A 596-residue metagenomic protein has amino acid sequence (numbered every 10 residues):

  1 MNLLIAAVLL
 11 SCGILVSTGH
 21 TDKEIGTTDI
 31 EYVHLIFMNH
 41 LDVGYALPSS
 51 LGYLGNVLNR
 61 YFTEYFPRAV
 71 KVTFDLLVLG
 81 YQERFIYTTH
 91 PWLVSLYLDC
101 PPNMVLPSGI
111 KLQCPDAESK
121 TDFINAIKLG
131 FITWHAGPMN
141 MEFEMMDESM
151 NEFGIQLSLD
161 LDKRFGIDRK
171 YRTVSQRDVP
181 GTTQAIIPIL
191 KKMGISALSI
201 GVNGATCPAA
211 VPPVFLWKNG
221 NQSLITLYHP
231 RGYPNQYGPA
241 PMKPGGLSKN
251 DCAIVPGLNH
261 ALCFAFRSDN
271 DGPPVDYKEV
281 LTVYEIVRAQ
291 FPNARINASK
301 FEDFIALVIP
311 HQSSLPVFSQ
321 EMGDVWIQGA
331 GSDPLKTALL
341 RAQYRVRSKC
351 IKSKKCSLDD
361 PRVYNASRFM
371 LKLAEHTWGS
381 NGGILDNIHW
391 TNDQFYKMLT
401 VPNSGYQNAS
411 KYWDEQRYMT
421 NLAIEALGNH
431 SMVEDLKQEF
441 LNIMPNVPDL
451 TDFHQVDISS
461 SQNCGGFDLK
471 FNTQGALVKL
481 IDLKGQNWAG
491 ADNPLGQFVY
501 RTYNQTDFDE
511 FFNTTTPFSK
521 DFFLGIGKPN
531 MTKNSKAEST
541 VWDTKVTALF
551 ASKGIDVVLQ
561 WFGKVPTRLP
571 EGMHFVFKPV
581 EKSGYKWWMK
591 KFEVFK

Functional and structural regions predicted by a protein language model:
N2, T183, G428-H430: Generic structural signal for alpha-helix starts
N2-T18: Cleavable N-terminal signal peptides of Sec/SRP-targeted secreted and luminal proteins
G13, P292, K354, G428-N429 (+1 more regions): Short, flexible coil/linker elements and helix-boundary hinge sites characteristic of intrinsically disordered
G19-T21, N446-L450, K591: Extracellular/luminal ectodomains of metazoan preproproteins built from arrays of small disulfide-bonded modules
D22-M419, K536-K596: Catalytic-domain carbohydrate-binding cleft regions of carbohydrate-active enzymes
K372-E375, G382-G563, G572: Catalytic and substrate-binding regions of extracellular carbohydrate-active enzymes, especially polysaccharide lyases
